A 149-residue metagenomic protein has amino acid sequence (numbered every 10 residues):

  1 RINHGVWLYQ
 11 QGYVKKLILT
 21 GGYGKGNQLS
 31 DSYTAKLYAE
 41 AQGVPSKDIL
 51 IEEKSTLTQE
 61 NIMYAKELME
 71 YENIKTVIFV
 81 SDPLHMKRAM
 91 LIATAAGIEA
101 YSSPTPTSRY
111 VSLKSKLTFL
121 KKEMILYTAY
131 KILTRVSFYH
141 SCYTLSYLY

Functional and structural regions predicted by a protein language model:
R1-F119: A structural signal for short, hydrophobic/glycine-enriched beta-strand patches
L113-Y143: A transmembrane-helix-recognition feature enriched in membrane-embedded lipid enzymes and envelope glyco-/phospholipid
L145-Y149: Short, surface-exposed patches at the edges or C-terminal ends of soluble domains, predominantly
